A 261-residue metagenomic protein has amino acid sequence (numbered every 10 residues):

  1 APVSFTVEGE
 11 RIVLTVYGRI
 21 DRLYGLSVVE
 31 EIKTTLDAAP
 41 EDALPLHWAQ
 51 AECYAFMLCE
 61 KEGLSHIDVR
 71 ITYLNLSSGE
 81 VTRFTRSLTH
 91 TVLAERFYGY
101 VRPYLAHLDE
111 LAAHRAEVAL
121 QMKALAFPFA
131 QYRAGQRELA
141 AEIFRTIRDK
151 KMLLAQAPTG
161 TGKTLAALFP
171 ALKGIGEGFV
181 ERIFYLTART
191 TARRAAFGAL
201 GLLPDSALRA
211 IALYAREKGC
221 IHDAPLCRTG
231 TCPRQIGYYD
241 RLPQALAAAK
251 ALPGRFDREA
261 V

Functional and structural regions predicted by a protein language model:
F5-A94: Mg2+/Mn2+-dependent nuclease catalytic core
D42, V81-T82, L165-A167, R194-A199 (+1 more regions): A short acidic (Asp/Glu
T91-L125: Charged, low-complexity
A113-Q156: Conserved pre-motif I regulatory segment
A119-L120, A126, F179-V261: A substrate-engagement module of RecA-like helicase motors
F144-R145, T164-F179, G198-L202: Walker A/P-loop NTP-binding motif
R148-P170, R182: Walker A/P-loop
